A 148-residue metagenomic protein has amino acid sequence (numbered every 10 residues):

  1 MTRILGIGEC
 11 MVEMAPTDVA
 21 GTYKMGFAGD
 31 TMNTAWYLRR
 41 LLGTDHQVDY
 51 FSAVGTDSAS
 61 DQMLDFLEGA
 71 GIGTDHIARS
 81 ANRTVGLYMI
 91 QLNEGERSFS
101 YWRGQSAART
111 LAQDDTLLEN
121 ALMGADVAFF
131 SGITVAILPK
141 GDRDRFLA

Functional and structural regions predicted by a protein language model:
M1-G69, D114: Glycine-rich phosphate/adenosyl-contacting loop at the front of the ribokinase-like
Y23, P139-D142: Residue-level preference for long, well-ordered alpha-helices that form the structural scaffold of enzyme catalytic
D30, A121-G124, L147: Juxtamembrane helix-loop transition sites at the ends of transmembrane segments in multi-pass membrane proteins
L38-R40, T134, L147: A structural preference for long, well-packed, hydrophobic secondary-structure segments
Q47-I133, I137: Conserved N-terminal subdomain of the carbohydrate kinase-like
D142-A148: Charged helix-capping and loop-helix junction motifs
